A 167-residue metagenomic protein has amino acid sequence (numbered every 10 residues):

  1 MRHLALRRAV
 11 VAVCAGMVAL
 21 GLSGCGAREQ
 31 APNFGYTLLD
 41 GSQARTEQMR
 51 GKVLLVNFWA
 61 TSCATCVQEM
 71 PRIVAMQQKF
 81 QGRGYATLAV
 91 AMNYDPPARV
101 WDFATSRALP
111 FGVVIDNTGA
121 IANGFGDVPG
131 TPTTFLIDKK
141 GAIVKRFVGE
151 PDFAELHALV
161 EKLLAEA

Functional and structural regions predicted by a protein language model:
R2-V13: Bacterial N-terminal signal peptides that target proteins for export
G21-G24: C-terminal motif of bacterial Sec signal peptides marking the signal peptidase cleavage site
G26-R28: Bacterial signal peptide processing site
N33-L54, Q77, F125: A short beta-strand-turn-helix
K52-L54, F58-S62, G130: Short pre-active-site segment immediately N-terminal to redox-active cysteine/selenocysteine motifs in thiol-based
L55-V56, T87, T134: Hydrophobic beta-strand anchors of alpha/beta hydrolase catalytic cores
V67-R107, N117-N123: Structural microenvironment flanking redox-active thiols in thiol-disulfide oxidoreductases
D102-P110, N117-E161: Thiol/disulfide oxidoreductase modules built on the thioredoxin-like
